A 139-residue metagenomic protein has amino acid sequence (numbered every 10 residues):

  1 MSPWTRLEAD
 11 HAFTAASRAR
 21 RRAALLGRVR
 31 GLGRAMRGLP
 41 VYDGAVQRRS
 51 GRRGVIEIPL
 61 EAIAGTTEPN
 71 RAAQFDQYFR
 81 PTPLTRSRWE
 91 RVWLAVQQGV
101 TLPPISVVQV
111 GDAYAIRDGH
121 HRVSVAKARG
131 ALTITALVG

Functional and structural regions predicted by a protein language model:
M1-A128: Short, charged/polar connector segments at secondary-structure boundaries
I134-G139: Long, charge-dense
